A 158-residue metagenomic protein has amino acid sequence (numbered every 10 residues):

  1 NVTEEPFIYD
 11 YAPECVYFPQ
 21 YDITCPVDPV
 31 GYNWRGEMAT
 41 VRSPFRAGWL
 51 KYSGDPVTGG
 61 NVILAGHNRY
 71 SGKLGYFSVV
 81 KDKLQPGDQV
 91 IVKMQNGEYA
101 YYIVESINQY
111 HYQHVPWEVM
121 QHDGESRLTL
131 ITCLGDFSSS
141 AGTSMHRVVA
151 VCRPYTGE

Functional and structural regions predicted by a protein language model:
N1-E158: Solvent-exposed, non-transmembrane regions of membrane-associated and secreted proteins
